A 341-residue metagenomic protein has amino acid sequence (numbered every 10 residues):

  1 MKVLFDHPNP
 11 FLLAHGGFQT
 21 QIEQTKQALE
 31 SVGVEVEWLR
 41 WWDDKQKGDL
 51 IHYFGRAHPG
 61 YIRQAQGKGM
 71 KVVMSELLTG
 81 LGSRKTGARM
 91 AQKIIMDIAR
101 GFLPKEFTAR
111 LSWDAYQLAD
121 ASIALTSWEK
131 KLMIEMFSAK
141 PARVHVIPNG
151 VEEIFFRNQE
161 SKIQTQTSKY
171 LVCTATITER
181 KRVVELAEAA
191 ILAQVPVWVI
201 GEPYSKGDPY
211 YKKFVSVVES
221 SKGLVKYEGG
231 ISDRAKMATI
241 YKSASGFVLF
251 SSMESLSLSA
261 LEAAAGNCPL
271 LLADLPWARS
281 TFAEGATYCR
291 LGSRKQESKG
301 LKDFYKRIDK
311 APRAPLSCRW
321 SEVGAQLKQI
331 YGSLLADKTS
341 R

Functional and structural regions predicted by a protein language model:
G17, Y305-K338: A charged, aromatic-enriched C-terminal amphipathic alpha-helix characteristic of glycosyltransferases across folds
D97-S122, K131: Membrane-proximal helix-turn-helix segments that form the acceptor-binding/catalytic region of lipid-linked
Q164-Q194, W198-I200: Conserved donor-binding/catalytic core segment of Leloir-type glycosyltransferases
Y211-I231, A235: Nucleotide-activated donor-binding/catalytic signature segment of Leloir-type glycosyltransferases, i.e., the conserved
T239-A244: Short alpha-helical donor nucleotide-sugar binding micro-motif in glycosyltransferases
S252: Aromatic "clamp/platform" in nucleotide-sugar-dependent glycosyltransferases that forms part of the donor/acceptor
P269-L272: Short hydrophobic beta-strand element within catalytic cores of glycosyltransferases and related nucleotide-activated
R279-D303: Change "using UDP/GDP/dTDP sugars" to "using nucleotide sugars
